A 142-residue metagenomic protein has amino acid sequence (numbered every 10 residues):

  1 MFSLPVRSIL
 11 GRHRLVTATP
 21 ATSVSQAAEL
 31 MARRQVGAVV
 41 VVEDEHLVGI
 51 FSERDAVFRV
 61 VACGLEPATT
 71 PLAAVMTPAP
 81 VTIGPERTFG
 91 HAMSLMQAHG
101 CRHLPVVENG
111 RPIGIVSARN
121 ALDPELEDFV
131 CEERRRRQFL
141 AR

Functional and structural regions predicted by a protein language model:
M1-R12, T22-Q26, V40-L47, G114: Short charge-dense sequence patches
M1-R14, S52-T82, E86-Q97, I115-R142: Tandem CBS (Bateman) regulatory domains
A18-Q35, V42, T82-G100, V107: The conserved cystathionine-beta-synthase
M31-R34, V39-D55, M96, L104-R119: A glycine-centered beta-loop-beta connector
